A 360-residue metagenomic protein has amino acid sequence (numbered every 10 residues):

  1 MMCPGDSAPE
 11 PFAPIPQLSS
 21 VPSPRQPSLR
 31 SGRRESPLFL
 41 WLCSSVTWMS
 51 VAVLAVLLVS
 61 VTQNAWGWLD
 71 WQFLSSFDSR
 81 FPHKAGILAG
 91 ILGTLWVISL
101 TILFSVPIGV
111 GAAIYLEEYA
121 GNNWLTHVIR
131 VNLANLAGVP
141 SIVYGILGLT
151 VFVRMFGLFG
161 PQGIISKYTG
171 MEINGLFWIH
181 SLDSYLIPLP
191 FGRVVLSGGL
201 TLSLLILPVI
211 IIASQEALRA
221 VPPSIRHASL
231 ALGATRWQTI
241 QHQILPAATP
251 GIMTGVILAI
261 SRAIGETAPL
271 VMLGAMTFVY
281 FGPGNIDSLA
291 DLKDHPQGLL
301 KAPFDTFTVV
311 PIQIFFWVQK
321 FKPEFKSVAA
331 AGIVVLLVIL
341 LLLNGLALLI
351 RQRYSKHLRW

Functional and structural regions predicted by a protein language model:
M1-T47, L348-W360: Transmembrane alpha-helical segments of polytopic membrane transport and secretion proteins
Q17, S23-S45, V59-T101, N122 (+2 more regions): Periplasmic/extracellular loop-to-transmembrane helix junction in inner-membrane transport proteins
S79-F81, A85, L186-I187, L270-L337: Interhelical loop and adjacent transmembrane-helix boundary motif in polytopic membrane transport permeases
K84-T101, V153-V209, I312: Loop-to-helix entry region at the N-terminal start of transmembrane alpha-helices in multi-pass membrane transporters
A85-I114, V256, N344: Transmembrane alpha-helix signature in integral membrane proteins
T101-L133, I146-G148, R154, G160 (+1 more regions): Transmembrane-helix boundary motif in ABC transporter permease subunits
S105-I108, A112, L133-S141, L189-Q215 (+2 more regions): Faces of alpha-helical transmembrane segments in polytopic inner-membrane proteins
I210-A217, V221, L230, R236-G274: Transmembrane alpha-helices
